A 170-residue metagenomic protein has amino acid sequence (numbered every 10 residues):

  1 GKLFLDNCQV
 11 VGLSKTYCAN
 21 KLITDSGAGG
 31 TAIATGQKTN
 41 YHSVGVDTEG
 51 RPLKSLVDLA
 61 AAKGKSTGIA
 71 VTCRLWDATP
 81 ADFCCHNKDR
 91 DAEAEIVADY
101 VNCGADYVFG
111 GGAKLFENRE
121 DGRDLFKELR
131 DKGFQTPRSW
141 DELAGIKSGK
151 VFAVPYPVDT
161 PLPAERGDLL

Functional and structural regions predicted by a protein language model:
G1-R119, R123-L143, G149: N-terminal catalytic scaffold of extracellular/periplasmic and nuclease hydrolases that process anionic headgroups
W140-L170: Anion-binding catalytic surfaces of enzymes that hydrolyze or transfer phosphate/sulfate esters
